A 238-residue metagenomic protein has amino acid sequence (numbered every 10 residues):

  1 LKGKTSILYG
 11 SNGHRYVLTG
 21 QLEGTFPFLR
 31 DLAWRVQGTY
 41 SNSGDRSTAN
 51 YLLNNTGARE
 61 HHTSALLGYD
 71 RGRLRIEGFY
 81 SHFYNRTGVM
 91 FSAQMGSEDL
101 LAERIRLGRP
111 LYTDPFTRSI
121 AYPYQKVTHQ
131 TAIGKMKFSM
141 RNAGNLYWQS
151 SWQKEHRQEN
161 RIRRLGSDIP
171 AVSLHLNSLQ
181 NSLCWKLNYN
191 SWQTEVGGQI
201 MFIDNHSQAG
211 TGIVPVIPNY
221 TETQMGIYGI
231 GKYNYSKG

Functional and structural regions predicted by a protein language model:
L1-G238: Outer-membrane beta-barrel proteins, especially TonB-dependent receptors
